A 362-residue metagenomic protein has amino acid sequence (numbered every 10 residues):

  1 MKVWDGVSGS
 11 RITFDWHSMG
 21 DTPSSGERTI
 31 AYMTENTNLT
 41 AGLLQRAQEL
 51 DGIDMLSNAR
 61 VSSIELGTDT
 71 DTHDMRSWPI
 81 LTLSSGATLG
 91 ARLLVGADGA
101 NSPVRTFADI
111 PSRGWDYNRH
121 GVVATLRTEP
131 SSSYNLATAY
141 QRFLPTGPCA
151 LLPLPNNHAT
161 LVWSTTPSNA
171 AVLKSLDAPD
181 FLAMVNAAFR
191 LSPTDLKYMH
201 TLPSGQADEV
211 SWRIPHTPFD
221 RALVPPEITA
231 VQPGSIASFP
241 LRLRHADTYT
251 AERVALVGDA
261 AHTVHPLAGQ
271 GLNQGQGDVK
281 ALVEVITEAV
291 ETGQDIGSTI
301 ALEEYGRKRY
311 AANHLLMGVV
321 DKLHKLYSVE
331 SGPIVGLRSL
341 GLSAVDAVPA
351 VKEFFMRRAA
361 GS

Functional and structural regions predicted by a protein language model:
K2-F107, R113-V123: Conserved N-terminal helical subregion
R76-I80, S235-R244: Short gly/ser/thr-rich secondary-structure transition/capping motifs
L93-P225, P233-I236, A246, T250: Conserved FAD-binding catalytic core of PHBH/FMO-like flavoproteins
H245, A251-V254, G277, A281-L282: Nucleotide phosphate-binding/pyrophosphate-handling subdomain across enzymes that bind or process nucleotide phosphates
D247-L267: Short FAD-binding loop at a beta-strand-to-alpha-helix junction that anchors the flavin cofactor in diverse
H265-D278: A conserved FAD-binding loop/helix module that cradles the flavin
E284-S362: C-terminal helical "tail/cap" subdomain of flavin- and related membrane-associated enzymes
